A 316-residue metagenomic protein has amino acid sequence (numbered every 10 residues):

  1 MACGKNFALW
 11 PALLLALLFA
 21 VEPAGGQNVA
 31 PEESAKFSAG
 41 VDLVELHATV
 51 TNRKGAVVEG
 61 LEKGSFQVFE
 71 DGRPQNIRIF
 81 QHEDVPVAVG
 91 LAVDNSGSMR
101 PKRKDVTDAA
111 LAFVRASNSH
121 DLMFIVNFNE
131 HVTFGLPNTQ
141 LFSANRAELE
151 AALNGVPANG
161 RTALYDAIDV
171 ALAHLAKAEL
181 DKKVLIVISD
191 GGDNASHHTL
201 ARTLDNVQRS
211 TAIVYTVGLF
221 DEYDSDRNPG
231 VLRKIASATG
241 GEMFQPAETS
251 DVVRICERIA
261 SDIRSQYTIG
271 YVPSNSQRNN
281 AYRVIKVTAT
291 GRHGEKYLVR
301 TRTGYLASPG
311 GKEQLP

Functional and structural regions predicted by a protein language model:
M1-A12: Bacterial N-terminal signal peptides that target proteins for export
A2, A20-G26: Short, low-complexity disordered leader/linker segments with a strong preference for bacterial N-terminal type II
W10-E22: Bacterial N-terminal signal peptides
A24-P316: Scaffold/interface architecture of coatomer-like assemblies
